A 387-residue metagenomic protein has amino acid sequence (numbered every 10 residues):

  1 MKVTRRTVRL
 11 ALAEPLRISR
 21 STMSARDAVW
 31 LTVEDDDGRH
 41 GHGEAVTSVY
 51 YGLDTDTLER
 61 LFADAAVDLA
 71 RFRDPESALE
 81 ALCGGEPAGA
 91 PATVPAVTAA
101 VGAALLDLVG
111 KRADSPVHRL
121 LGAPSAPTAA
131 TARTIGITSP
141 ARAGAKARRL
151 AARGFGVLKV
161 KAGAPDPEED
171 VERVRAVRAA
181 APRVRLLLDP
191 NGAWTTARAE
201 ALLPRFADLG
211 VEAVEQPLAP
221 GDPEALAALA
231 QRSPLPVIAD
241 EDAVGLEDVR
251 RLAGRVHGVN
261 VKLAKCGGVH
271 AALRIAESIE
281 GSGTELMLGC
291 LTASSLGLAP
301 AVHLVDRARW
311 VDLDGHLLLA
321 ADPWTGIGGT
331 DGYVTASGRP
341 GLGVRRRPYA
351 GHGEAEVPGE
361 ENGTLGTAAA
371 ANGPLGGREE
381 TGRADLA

Functional and structural regions predicted by a protein language model:
M1-V3, T7, I18-M23, G110-K111 (+2 more regions): N-terminal amphipathic alpha-helix/helix-capping segment at the start of soluble metabolic enzymes
M1-V3, T7-L12, M23, L291-G366 (+1 more regions): Flexible C-terminal active-site loop/helix
M1-Y51, A320, W324: Structured beta-strand/loop patches that form or line metal/cofactor-binding pockets in enzymes
R5-T7, E34-R112: Metal- or metallocofactor-binding catalytic centers and their adjacent structured scaffolds across diverse enzyme
L31, G38, V101, D114 (+6 more regions): Conserved, mostly hydrophobic/aromatic
A45, R133-I135, V160-A162, L188-G192 (+5 more regions): A cross-domain feature marking catalytic cores of carbohydrate-active enzymes and several ubiquitous metabolic/repair
R119-S233: Metal-dependent enolase-superfamily TIM-barrel catalytic cores that perform enediolate-based chemistry
D222-A228, R232-P236, A243-S337: Shared catalytic-loop signature of beta/alpha-barrel
